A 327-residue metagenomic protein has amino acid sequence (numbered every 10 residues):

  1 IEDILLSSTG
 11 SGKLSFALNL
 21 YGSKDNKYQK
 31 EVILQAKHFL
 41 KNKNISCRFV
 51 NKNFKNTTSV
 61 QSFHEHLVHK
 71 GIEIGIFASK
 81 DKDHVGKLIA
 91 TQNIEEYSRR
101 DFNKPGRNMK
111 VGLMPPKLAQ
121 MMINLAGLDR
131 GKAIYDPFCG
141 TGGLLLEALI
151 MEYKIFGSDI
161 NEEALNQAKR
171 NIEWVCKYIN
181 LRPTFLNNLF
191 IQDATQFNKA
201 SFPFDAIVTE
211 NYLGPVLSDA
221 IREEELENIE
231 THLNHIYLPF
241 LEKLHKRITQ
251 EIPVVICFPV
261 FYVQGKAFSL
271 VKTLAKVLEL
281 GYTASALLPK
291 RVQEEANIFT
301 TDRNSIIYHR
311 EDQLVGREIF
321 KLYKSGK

Functional and structural regions predicted by a protein language model:
I1-S7: A broadly used, surface-exposed interaction patch
D3, G22-H38, T57-K327: Class I S-adenosyl-L-methionine-dependent methyltransferase catalytic core
S8, L20-G22, N44: Iron-sulfur-associated redox domains of electron-transfer enzymes in respiratory and anaerobic energy metabolism
G12-S15, G131: Phosphate-coordination loops involved in phosphoryl transfer and adenosine-cofactor binding
L14-L18, I33: A generic, well-ordered mixed alpha/beta core segment in the N-terminal half of proteins
V32-N51: Extended, charged/glycine-rich binding lobes that contact polyanionic ligands
F49-S59: Catalytic donor nucleotide-activated moiety binding site of glycosyltransferases and closely related
